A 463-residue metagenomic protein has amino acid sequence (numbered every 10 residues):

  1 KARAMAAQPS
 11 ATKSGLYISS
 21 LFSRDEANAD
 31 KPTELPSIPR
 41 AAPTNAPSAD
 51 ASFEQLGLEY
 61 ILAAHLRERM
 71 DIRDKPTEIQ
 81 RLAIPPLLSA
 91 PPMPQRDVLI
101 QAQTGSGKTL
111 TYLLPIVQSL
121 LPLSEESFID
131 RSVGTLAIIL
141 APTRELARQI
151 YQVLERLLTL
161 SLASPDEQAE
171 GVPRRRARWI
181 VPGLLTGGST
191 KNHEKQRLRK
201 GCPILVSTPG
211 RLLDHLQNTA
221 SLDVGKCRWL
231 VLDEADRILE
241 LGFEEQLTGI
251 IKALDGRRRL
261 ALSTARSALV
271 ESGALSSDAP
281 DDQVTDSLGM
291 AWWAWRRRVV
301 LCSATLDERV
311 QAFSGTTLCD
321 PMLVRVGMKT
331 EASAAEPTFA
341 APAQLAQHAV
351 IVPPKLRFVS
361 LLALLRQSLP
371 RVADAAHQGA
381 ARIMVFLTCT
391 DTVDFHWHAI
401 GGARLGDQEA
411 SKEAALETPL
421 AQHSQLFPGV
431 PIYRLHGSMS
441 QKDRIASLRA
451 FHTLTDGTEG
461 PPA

Functional and structural regions predicted by a protein language model:
K1-A64, E68-M70, T159, S164-A169 (+3 more regions): Intrinsically disordered, low-complexity accessory regions that flank the conserved helicase/ATPase core of eukaryotic
A41-Q101, T111, Q118-S119: Conserved pre-motif I regulatory segment
R81-M93, T109-R131, V153-L158, L213: Walker A/P-loop NTP-binding motif
P91-I100, V133-A137, C202-P203, W295-R298 (+2 more regions): Pre-Walker A (Motif I) flank of P-loop NTPase domains
E125-D214, K226-C227, P419-L420, P431-L435: Conserved nucleic-acid-binding Ia/Ib motif block in the N-terminal RecA-like helicase ATPase lobe
E194-R197, A410-A463: Conserved helicase ATPase core of P-loop NTP-dependent helicases/translocases
D223-L232, D236-A334: Post-DEXD/H (motif II) to motif III coupling segment of the RecA-like Helicase ATP-binding lobe
A341-E409, A415-P419, R449-G457: Conserved interdomain hinge at the start of the Helicase C-terminal
